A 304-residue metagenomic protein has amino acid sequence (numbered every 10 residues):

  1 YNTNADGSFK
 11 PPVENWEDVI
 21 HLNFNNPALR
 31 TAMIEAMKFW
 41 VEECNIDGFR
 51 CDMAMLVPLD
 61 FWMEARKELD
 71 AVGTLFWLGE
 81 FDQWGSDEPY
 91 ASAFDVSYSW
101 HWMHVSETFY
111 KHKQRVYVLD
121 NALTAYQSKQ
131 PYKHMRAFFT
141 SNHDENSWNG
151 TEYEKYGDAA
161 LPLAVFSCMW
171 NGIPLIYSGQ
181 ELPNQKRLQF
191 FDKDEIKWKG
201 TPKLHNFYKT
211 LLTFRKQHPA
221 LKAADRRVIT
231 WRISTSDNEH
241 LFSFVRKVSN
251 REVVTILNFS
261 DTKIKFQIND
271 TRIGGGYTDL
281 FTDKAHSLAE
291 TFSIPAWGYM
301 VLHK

Functional and structural regions predicted by a protein language model:
Y1-C44, W62-A71: Substrate-binding/active-site clefts of carbohydrate-active enzymes
N2-S8, S128-Y132, P219-A223: Proline-centered turn/helix-capping motifs that create local helix->coil transitions or kinks
N15-R30, D47-L56, M103-H112, E145-Y156 (+1 more regions): The substrate-binding groove and active-site-proximal loops of carbohydrate-active enzymes, especially glycoside
M33, W40, C51, H143 (+5 more regions): Conserved, mostly hydrophobic/aromatic
A36-K38, E42, D52-R136, F166 (+4 more regions): Active-site-proximal helices and loops of the catalytic beta/alpha 8
G48-R50, F76-G79, A137-F139, M169 (+2 more regions): Structural recognition of the beta-strand scaffold that forms the well-ordered cores of secreted hydrolase catalytic
F94, L119-D120, G157, N171-I176 (+1 more regions): Carbohydrate-interacting/catalytic domains
A160: Conserved interdomain hinge at the start of the Helicase C-terminal
